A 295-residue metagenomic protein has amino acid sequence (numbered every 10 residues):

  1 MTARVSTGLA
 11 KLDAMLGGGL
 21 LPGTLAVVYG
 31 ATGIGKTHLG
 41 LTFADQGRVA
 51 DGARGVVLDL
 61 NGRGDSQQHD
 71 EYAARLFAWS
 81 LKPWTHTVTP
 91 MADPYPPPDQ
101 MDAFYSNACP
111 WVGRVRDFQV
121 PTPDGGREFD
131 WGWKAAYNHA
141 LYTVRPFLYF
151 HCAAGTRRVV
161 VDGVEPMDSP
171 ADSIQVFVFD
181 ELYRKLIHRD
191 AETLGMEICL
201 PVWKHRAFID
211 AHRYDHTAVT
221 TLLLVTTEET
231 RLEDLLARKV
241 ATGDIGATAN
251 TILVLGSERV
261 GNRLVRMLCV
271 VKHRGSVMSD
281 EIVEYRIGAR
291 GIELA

Functional and structural regions predicted by a protein language model:
S6-G19: Pre-Walker A adenine-sensing motif
G18-A92: Walker A/P-loop NTP-binding active-site region of P-loop NTPases, recognizing the glycine-rich GxxxxGKT/S
P22, G132-Y137, E281-A295: NTP-binding/hydrolysis catalytic cores, primarily Walker-type P-loop NTPases
I34, E165-A171, T230-E233: Short acidic, S/G/P-rich loop/turn micro-motifs used as interaction or catalytic elements
D59-D168: Conserved inter-motif catalytic segment of the P-loop NTP-binding fold
M167-V178, D190: Conserved ATPase-coupling elements of RecA-like P-loop NTPase cores
I174-E181, A237-G243: Charged helix-capping and loop-helix junction motifs
A191, G195-G291: Phosphate-binding/switch region of NTP-binding enzymes
